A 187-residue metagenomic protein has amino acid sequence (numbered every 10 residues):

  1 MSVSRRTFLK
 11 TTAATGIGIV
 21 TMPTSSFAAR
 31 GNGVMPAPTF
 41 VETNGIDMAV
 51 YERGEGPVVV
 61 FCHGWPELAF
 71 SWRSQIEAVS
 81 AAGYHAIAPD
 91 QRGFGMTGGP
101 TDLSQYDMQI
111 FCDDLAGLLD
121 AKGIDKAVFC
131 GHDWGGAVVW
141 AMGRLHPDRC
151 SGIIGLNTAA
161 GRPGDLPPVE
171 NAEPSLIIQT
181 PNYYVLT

Functional and structural regions predicted by a protein language model:
M1-T15: N-terminal secretory signal peptides and thylakoid transit peptides that target proteins across membranes
T12, G83, G123: Conserved functional loop/turn residues at catalytic and ligand-binding sites
M22-N44, A49: C-terminal segment of N-terminal export signals and the immediately downstream linker at the start of the mature
N32-V34, D47, F94-C130, W134-T187: Flexible "cap/lid" subdomain of the alpha/beta-hydrolase fold that forms the substrate-access gate
E42-G45, G54-G56, G123: Short loop/turn positions at the edges of beta-strands in beta-sheet-rich folds
A49-M96: Conserved HGGG/HGGXW glycine-rich cap/lid loop of the alpha/beta-hydrolase fold
